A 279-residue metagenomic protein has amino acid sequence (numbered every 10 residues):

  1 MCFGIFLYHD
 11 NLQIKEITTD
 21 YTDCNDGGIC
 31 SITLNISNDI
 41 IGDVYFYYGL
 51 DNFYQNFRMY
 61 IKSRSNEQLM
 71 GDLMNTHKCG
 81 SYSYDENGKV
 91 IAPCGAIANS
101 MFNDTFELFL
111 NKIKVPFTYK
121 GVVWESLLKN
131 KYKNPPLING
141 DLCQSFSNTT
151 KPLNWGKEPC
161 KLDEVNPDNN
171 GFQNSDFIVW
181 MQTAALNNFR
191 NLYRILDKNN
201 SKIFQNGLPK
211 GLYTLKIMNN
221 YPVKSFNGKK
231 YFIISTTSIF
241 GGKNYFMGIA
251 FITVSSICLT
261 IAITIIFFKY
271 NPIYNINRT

Functional and structural regions predicted by a protein language model:
M1-S31, F232, T237, G241-N244 (+1 more regions): N-terminal leader/pro-regions and domain N-caps
G4, F46, Y213-L215: Structural signal for hydrophobic/aromatic residues that build the beta-strand cores of folded beta-sheet domains
I5-Y21, F53-N66, S225: Juxtamembrane interfacial secondary-structure elements that flank transmembrane helices in multi-pass membrane proteins
N11, S37, Y47-D51, N56 (+3 more regions): Structured beta-strand/turn binding interfaces of compact recognition modules in eukaryotic regulators
G27, S37-D39, N206-K210: Surface-exposed coil/turn segments at beta-strand junctions on protein surfaces, enriched
C30-I178, Q182: Soluble non-transmembrane domains of integral membrane proteins
I178, F189-T279: Membrane-proximal extracellular juxtamembrane segment immediately upstream of a following transmembrane helix
